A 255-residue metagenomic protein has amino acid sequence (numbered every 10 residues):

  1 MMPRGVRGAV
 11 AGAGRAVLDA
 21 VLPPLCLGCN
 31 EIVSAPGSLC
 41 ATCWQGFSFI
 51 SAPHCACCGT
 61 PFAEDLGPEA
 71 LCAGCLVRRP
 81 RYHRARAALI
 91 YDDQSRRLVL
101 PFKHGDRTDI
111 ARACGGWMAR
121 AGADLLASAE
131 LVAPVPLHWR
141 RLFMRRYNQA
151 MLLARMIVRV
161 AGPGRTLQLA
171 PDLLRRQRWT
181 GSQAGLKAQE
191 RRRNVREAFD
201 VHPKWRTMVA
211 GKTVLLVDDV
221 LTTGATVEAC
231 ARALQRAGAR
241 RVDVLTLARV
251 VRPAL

Functional and structural regions predicted by a protein language model:
M1-L255: Glycine-rich phosphate/pyrophosphate-handling loop used in enzymes and phosphotransfer proteins
